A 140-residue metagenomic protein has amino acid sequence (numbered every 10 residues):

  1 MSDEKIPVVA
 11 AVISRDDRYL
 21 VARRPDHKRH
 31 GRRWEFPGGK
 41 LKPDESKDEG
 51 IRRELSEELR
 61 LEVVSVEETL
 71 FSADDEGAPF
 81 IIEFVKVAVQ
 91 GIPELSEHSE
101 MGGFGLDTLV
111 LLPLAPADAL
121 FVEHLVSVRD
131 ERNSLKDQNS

Functional and structural regions predicted by a protein language model:
M1-L20, K40, F71: Conserved N-terminal beta-strand and adjoining loop/helix that marks the start of the Nudix/MutT-like hydrolase domain
S2, S56, E62, D130: HhH-family (HhH-GPD) DNA N-glycosylase catalytic core used in base-excision repair
P7-V9, D17, F80-E83, S99: Change "...and in nucleic-acid phosphodiester-cleaving endonucleases..." to "...and in nucleic-acid processing enzymes
I13-S14, V21, V87, G103: Conserved hydrophobic "DFG−1" position in protein kinase catalytic cores
R18-E58: Conserved Nudix-box catalytic region and its N-terminal flanking loop in Nudix hydrolases and closely related
E62-V63, F71-L95, G102, L125: Active-site-adjacent beta-strand/loop module that shapes the phosphate/pyrophosphate-binding cleft
E94-V128: NUDIX/MutT-family hydrolases
